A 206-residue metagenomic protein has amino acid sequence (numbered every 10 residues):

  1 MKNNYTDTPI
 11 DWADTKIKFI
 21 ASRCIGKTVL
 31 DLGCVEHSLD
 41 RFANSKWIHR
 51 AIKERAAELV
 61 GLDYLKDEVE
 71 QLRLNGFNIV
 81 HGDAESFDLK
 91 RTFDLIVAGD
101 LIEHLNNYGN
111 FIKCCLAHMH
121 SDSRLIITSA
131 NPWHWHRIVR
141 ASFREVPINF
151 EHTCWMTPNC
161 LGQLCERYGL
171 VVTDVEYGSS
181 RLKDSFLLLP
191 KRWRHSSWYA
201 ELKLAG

Functional and structural regions predicted by a protein language model:
K2-D14, F42, E85, N106-G206: S-adenosyl-L-methionine-dependent methyltransferase catalytic module, highlighting the catalytic core
K27-N44: Conserved class I S-adenosyl-L-methionine
I52, A57-V60: Short beta-strand element of Class I
L65: Conserved SAM/SAH-binding beta-strand->alpha-helix loop
L72: Conserved SAM-binding loop
N75-S86: Conserved SAM-binding strand-loop segment of SAM-dependent methyltransferases
E85-I96: A short acidic, Gly/Pro-enriched loop at the edge of an enzyme's catalytic core that lines a small-molecule cofactor
L95-N106: A short SAM/SAH-binding and catalytic strip from SAM-dependent methyltransferases
